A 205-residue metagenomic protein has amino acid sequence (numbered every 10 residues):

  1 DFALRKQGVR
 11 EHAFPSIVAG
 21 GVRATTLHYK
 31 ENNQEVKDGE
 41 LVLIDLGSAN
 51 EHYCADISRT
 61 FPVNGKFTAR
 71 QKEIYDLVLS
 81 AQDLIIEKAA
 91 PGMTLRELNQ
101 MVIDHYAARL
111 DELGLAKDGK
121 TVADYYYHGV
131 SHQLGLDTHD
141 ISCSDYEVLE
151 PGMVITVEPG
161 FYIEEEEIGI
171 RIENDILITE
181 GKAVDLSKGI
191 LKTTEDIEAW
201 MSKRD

Functional and structural regions predicted by a protein language model:
D1-D205: Active-site neighborhoods and metal-handling regions in enzymes and metal-associated proteins
